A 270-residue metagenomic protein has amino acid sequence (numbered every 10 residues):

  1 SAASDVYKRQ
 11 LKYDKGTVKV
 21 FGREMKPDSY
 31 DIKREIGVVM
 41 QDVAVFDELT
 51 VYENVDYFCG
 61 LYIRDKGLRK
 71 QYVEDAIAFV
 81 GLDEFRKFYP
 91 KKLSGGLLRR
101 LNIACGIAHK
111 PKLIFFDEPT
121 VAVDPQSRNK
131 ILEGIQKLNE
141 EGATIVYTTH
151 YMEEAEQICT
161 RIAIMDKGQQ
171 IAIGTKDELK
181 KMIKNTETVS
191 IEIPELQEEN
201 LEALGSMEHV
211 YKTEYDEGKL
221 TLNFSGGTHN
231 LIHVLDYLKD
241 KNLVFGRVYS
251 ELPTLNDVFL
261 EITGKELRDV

Functional and structural regions predicted by a protein language model:
A2-V6: Short, small-residue-biased leader/transition segments that mark boundaries at the very start of proteins
G16-P27, I32: Conserved ABC transporter NBD signature motif
D56, G60, G67-F85: Conserved ABC ATPase "signature" region
Y89-G96: Conserved ABC ATPase signature
I114-D117: Catalytic Walker B motif of ABC-type/P-loop ATPase nucleotide-binding domains
L132-S225: ABC transporter nucleotide-binding domain
